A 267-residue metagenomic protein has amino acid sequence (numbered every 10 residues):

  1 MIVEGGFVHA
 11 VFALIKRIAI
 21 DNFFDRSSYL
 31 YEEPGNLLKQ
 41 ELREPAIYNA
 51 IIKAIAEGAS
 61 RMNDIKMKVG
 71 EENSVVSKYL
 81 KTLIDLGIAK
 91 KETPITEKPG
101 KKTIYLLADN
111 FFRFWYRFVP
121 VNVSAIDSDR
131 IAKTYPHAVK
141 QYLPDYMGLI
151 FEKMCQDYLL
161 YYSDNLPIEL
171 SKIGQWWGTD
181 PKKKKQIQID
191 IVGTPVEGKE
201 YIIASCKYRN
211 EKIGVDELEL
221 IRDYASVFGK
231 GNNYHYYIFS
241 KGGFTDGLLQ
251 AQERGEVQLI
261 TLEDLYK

Functional and structural regions predicted by a protein language model:
M1-E32: Amphipathic alpha-helical "lid/sensor" segments that cap RecA-like P-loop NTPase cores
F24-Y48: Short alpha-helical segments that sit at the start of domains
P45-A56, Q156: Hydrophobic residues on short alpha-helical segments
G58-K68: Short acidic, hydrophobic short linear motifs in intrinsically disordered regions
V69-L86: Short amphipathic alpha-helical interaction segments
I84-T96: A short, conserved structural fragment
K98-K101: Short acidic/glycine-enriched loop/turn segments that link adjacent beta-strands
T103-K267: A cross-kingdom feature that marks ATP-driven nucleic-acid transaction machinery
